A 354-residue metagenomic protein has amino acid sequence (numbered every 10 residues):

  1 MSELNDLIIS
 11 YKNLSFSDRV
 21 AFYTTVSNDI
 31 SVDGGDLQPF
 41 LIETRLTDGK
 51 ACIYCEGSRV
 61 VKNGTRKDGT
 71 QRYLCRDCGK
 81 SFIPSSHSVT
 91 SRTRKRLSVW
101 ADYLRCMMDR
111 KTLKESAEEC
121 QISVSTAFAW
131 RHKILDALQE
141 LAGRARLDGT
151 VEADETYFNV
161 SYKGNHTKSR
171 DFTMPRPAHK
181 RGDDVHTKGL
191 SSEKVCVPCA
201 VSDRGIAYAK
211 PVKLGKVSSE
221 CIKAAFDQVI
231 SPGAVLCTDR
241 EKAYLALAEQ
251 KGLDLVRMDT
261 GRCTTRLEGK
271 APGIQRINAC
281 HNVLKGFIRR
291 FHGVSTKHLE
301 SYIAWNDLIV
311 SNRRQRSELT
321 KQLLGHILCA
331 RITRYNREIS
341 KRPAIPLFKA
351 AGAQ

Functional and structural regions predicted by a protein language model:
M1-Q354: Residue-level recognition of single "structural anchor" positions that define or cap local secondary structure
